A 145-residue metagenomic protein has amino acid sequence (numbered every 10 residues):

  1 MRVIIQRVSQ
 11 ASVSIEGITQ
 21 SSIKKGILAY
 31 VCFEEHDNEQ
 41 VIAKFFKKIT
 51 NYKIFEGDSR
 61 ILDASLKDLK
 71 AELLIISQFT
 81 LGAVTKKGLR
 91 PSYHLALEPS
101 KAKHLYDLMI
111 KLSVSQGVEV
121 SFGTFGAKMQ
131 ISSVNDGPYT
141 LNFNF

Functional and structural regions predicted by a protein language model:
M1-G88, S100, H104-F145: N-terminal, polar/charged subdomain of small-to-medium soluble alpha/beta proteins
G88-A96: Short hinge/gating elements
